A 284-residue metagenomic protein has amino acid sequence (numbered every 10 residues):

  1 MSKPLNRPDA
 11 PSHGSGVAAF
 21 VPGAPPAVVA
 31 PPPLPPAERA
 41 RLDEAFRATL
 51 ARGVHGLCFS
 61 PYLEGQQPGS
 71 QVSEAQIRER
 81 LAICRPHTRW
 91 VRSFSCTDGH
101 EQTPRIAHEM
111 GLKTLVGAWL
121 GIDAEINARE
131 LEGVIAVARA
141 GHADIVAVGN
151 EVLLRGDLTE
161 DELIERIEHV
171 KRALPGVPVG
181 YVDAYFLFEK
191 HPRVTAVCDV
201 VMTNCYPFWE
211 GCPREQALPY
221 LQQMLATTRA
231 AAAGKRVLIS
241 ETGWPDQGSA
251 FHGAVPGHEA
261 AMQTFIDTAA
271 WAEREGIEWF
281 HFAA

Functional and structural regions predicted by a protein language model:
F46-A51, L81-R85, H100-G111, E132-H142 (+1 more regions): Acidic (Asp/Glu)-rich catalytic clusters
V54-R129: N-terminal carbohydrate-binding/catalytic regions of secreted carbohydrate-active enzymes
V91, V146, V201, I239-E241 (+1 more regions): Conserved, mostly hydrophobic/aromatic
Q102-P178: Substrate-binding cleft of extracellular glycoside hydrolase catalytic domains
A143-D144, D183-Q223, W244-P245: Aromatic- and acid-rich polysaccharide-binding/catalytic face of secreted or lumenal carbohydrate-active enzymes
K171, P175-E189, K235-E241, E278-A284: Aromatic-lined carbohydrate-recognition surfaces of secreted/lumenal glycan-active proteins
Y206-W209, A233-A261: Active-site clefts of carbohydrate-active enzymes
Q247, H252-A284: Substrate-binding cleft of secreted/luminal carbohydrate-active enzymes
